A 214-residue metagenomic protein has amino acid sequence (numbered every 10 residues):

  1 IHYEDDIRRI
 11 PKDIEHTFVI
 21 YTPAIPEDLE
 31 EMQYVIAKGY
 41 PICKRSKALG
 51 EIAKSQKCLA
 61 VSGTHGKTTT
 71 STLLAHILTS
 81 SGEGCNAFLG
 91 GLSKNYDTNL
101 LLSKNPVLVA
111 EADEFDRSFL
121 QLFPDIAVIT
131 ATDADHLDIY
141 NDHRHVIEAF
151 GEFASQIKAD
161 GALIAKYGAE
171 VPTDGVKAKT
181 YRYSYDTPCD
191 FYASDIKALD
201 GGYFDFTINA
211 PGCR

Functional and structural regions predicted by a protein language model:
I1-E4: Long, basic/Gly/Ser/Thr-rich N-terminal segments that mediate initial subcellular attachment or targeting
D6, N105, F115, T132 (+4 more regions): Generic structural motif
R9-I14, P23-A165, V171-K179: Phosphate-binding loop of NTP-binding sites
T22, Y140-I147, K177-R214: Adenine nucleotide phosphate-binding catalytic loops in nucleotide-utilizing enzymes
